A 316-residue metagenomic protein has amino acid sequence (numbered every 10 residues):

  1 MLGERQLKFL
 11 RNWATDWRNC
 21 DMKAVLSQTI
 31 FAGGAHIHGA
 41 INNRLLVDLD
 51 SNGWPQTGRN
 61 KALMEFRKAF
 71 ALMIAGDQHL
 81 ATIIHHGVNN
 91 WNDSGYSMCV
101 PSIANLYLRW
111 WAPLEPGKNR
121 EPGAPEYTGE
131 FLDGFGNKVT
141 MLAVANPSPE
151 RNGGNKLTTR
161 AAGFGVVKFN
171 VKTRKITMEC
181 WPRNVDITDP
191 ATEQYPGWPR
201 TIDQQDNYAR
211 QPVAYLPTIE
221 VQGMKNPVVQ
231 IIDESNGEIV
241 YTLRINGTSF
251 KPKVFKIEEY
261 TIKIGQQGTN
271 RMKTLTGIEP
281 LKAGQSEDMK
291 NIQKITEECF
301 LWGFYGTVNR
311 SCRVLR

Functional and structural regions predicted by a protein language model:
M1-I295: Long, structured stretches of catalytic cores involved in phosphate-ester chemistry, encompassing
E220, D288-L315: Compositionally biased low-complexity segments at domain edges in trafficked proteins and select soluble regulators
